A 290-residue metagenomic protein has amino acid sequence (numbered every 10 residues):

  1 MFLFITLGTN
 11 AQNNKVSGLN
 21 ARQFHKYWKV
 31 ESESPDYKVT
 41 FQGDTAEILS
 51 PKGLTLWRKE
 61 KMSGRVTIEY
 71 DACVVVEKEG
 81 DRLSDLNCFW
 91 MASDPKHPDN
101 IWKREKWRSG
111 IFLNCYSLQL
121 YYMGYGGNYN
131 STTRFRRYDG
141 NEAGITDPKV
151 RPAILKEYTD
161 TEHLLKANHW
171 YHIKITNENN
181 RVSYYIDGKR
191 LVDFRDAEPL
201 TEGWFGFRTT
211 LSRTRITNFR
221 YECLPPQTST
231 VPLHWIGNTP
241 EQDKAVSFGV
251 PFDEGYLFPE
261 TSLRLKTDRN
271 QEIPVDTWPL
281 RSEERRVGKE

Functional and structural regions predicted by a protein language model:
M1-L3, Q23, Y184, D193 (+2 more regions): Intrinsic disorder/low-structure terminal segments
F2-N10: Hydrophobic h-region of N-terminal signal peptides that target proteins for export in Gram-negative bacteria
A11-Q12, R264: Extracellular "leader-to-stem" segments immediately downstream of a signal peptide or signal-anchor in secreted/lumenal
Q12-P226: Extracellular glycan-recognition regions
Q227-K289: Alpha-mannosidase-like glycoside hydrolase catalytic domains involved in N-glycan trimming, generalizing to other
